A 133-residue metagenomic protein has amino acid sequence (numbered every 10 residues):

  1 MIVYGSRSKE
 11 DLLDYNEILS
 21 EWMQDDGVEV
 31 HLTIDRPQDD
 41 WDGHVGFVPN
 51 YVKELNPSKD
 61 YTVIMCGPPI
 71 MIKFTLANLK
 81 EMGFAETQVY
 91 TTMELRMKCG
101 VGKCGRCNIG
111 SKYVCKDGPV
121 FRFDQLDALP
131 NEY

Functional and structural regions predicted by a protein language model:
M1-K98: FNR/FR-type flavoprotein reductase catalytic core
L12, F74, C107-I109, Q125: Residue-level recognition of conserved structural "scaffold" positions that shape functional pockets and channels
I18, K80, Y113-C115, N131: Alpha-helix termini
I70, E94-P119: Local cysteine-cluster metal-coordination motifs and their immediate loop/turn environment, predominantly Fe-S cluster
G105, K116, F121, Q125-Y133: Short Fe-S-cluster ligation motifs
